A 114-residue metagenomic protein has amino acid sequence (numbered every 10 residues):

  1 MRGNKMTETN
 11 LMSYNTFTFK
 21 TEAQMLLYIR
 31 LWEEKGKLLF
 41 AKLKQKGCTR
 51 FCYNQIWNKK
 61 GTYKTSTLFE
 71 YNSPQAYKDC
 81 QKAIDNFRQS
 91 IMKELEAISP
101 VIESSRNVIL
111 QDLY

Functional and structural regions predicted by a protein language model:
M1-K5: Short, Lys/Arg-enriched N-terminal segments with co-localized hydrophobic residues within the first ~10-30 amino acids
E8-N10, K60-T62: Short coil/turn motifs at beta-sheet boundaries
N10-T18, S66: Active-site-flanking beta-strand signature of metal-NTP-handling nucleotidyl enzymes and homologous cyclase-like
F17-T21, S73: Beta-strand elements of well-folded, non-transmembrane domains
K20-L31: Short, surface-exposed ligand-recognition loops at beta-strand->loop->(often short) alpha-helix junctions that present
E34-R50, K60-G61, L68-V108, Y114: An amphipathic, aromatic/His-enriched active-site/gating alpha helix that lines ligand/cofactor pockets
Y53-W57: Short, solvent-exposed loop/turn elements at beta->coil junctions and helix N-caps that rim active or binding pockets
